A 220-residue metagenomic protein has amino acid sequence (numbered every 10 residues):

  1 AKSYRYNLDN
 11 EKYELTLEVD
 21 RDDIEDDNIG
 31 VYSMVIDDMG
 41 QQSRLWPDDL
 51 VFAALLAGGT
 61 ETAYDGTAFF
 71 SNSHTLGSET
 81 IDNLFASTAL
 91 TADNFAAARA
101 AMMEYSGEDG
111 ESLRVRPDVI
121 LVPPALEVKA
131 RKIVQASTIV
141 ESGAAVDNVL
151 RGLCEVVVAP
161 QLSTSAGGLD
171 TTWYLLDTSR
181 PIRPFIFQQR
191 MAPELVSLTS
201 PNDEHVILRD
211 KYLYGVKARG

Functional and structural regions predicted by a protein language model:
A1-F52, I207-G220: Flexible, glycine/threonine- and acidic-rich loop/arm segments that mediate assembly and lattice contacts in viral
K2-D9, A97-D109: Structured alpha-helical segments in the cores of large, soluble enzyme domains
N7-D9, E14, G59, G110 (+2 more regions): Homeobox/homeodomain signature
D9-N10, W46, A53, Y64-F69 (+5 more regions): Generic ordered-secondary-structure signal
E18, L121-V122: Conserved beta-strand segments of the P-loop GTPase G domain that flank and frequently precede/overlap
D22, D27-M34, Q41-E104: Alpha-helical scaffold segments that mediate packing/assembly in large oligomeric complexes
N72-S106, R114-V119, A125-G220: Sequence/fold signature of self-assembling virion shell proteins
